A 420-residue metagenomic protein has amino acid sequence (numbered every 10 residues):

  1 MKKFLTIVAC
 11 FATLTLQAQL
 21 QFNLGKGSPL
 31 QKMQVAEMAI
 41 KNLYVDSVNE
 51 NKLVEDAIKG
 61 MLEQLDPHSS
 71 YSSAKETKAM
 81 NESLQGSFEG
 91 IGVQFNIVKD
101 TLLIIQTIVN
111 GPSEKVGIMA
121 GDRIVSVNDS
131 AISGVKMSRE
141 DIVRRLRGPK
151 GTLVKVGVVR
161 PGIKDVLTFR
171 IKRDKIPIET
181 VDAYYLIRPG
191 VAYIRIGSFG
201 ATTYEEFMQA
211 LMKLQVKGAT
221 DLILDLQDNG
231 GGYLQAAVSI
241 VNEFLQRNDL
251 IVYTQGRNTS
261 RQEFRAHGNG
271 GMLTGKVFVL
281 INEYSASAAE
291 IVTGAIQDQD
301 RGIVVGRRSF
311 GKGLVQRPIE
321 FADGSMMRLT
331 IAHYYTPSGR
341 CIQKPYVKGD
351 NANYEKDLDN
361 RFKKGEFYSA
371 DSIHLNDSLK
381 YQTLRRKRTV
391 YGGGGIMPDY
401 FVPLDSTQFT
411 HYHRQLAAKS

Functional and structural regions predicted by a protein language model:
M1-K26: Bacterial Sec-dependent N-terminal signal peptides
A18-P29, M33, E37-E50, S73 (+5 more regions): Cleft-lining beta-strand/loop regions that shape enzyme active-site pockets
V48-L65: An acidic helix/loop motif centered on a single conserved Asp/Glu that marks catalytic or ligand-interacting sites
D56, H68-Q106: PDZ/PDZ-like peptide-tail recognition elements
G121-R123: Structural motif
V125-S126, I303, R328, Q343 (+1 more regions): Hydrophobic beta-strand signal
R317, L329-V347: Extended catalytic-interface subdomain
C341-S420: Conserved functional hotspot residues or short segments at active or partner-binding sites across diverse domains
